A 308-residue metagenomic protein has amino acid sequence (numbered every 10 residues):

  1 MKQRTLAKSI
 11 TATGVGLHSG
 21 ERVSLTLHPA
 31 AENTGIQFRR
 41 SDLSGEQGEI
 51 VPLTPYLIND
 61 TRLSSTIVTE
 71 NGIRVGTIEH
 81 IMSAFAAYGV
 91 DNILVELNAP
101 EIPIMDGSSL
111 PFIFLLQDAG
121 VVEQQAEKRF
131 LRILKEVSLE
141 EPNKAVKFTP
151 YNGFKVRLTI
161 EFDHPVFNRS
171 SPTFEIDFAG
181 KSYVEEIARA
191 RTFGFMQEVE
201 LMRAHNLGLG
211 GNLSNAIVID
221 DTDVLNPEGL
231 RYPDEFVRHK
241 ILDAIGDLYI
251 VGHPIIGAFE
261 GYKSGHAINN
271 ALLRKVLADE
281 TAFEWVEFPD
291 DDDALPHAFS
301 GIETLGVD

Functional and structural regions predicted by a protein language model:
M1-D91, E96-D308: C-terminal regulatory domains involved in ligand/effector binding and gene-expression control
